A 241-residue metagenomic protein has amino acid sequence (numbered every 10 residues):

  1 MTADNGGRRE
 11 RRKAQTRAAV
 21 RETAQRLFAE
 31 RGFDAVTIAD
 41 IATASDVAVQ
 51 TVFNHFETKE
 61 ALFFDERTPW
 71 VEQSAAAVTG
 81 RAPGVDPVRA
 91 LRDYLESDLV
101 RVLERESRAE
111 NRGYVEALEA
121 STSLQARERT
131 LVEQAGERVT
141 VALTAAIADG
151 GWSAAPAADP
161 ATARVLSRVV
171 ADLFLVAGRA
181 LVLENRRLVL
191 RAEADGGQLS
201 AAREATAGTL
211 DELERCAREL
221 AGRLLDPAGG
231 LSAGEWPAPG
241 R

Functional and structural regions predicted by a protein language model:
M1-R11, W152-A157, G222-R241: Actinobacteria-biased recognition of intrinsically disordered, low-complexity terminal regions
M1-V49, F64, Q73: Basic, helix-initiating cap at the start of DNA-binding domains
T16, W70, L95, L131-A135 (+1 more regions): Hydrophobic/aromatic residues within well-ordered alpha-helical segments
A48-F56: Short hydrophobic/aromatic patch on the recognition helix
E60-L62: A secondary-structure capping/hinge motif
E72-Y114: Hydrophobic alpha-helical connector segments
T122-A155, A161, V165-D172: Amphipathic alpha-helical packing segments from all-alpha helical-bundle domains
V141, A145, L183, R187-R241: C-terminal peripheral helix-coil segments that are non-catalytic and often amphipathic
